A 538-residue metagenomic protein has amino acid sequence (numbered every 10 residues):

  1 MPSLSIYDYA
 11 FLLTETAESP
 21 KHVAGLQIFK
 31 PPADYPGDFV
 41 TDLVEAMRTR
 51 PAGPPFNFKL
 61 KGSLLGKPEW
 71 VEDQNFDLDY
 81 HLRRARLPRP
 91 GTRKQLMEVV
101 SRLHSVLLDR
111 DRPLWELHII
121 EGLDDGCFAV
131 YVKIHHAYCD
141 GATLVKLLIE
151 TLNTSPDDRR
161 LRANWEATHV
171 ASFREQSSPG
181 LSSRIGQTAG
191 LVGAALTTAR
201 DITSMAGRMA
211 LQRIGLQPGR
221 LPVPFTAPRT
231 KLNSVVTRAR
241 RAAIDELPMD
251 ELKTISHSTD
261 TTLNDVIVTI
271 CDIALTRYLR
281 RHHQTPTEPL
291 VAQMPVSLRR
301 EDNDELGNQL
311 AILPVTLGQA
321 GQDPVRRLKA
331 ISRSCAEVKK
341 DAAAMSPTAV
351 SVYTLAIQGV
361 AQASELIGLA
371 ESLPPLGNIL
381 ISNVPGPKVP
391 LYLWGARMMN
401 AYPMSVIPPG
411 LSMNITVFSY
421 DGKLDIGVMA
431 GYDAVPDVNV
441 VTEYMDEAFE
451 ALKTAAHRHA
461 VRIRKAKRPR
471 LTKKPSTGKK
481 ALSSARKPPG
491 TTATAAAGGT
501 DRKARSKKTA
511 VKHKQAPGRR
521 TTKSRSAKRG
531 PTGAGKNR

Functional and structural regions predicted by a protein language model:
M1-Y7, L26-D38, V44-A52, N57-L411 (+2 more regions): Soluble acyl-CoA-dependent acyltransferase catalytic core bearing the H(X)4D motif
F11-L12, T16: Basic/hydrophobic alpha-helical interface regions
A17-V23, T41: TRNA-binding/sensing appendages of the translation machinery
